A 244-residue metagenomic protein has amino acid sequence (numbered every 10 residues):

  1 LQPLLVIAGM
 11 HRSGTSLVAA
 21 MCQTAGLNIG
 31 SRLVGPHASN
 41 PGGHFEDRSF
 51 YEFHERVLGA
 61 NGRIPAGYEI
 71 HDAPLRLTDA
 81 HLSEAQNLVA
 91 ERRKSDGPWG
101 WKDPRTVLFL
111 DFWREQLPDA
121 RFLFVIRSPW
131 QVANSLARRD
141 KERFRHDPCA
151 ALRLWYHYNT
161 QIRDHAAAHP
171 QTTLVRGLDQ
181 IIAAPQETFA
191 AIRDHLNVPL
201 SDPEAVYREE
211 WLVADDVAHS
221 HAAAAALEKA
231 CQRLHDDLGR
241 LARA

Functional and structural regions predicted by a protein language model:
L1, D79-A80, R163-A166, Q186-A244: PAPS-dependent sulfotransferases, especially Golgi type II membrane carbohydrate sulfotransferases
L1-S83, Y207-D216: PAPS-dependent sulfotransferase catalytic core
C22, P41, D96-G97, C231: Generic secretory/membrane-interface signal
S31-R32, H37, G42-G43, S49 (+8 more regions): Alpha-helix boundary/interfacial micro-motifs
H54-G67, R145, N197, H235 (+1 more regions): Glycine-centered secondary-structure boundary/capping sites
H54-L58, R143-L154, H221-A230: A polyampholytic, Gly/Pro-enriched intrinsically disordered region
R63, H81-D202: PAPS-dependent sulfotransferase catalytic domain
